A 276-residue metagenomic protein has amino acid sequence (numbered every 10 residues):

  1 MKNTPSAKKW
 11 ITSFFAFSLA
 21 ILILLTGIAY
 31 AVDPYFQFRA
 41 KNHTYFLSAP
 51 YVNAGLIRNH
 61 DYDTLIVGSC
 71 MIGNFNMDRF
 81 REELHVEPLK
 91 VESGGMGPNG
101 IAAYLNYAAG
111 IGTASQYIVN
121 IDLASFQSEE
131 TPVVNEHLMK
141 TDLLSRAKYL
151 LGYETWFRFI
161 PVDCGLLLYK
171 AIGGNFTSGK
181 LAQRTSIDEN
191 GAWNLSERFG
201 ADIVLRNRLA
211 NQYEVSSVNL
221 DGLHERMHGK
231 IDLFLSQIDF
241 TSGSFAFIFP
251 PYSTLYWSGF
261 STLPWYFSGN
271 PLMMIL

Functional and structural regions predicted by a protein language model:
M1-W10: N-terminal Lys/Arg-rich, disordered targeting/topogenic segments
T12-D33: Hydrophobic membrane-insertion alpha-helices, especially the h-region of bacterial N-terminal signal peptides
A31-V52: Alpha-helical transmembrane signal-anchor/signal-peptide segments
L47-F75: Short extracytoplasmic
M71-W156: Membrane-embedded segments
I121, E130, V134-A246: Secreted/periplasmic serine-hydrolase-like ester/acetyl group-modifying domain
D239-L263: Active-site segments of SGNH/GDSL-like serine hydrolases that catalyze O-acetyl group transfer/hydrolysis on lipids
Y256-L276: Substrate-gating cap/lid alpha-helix
